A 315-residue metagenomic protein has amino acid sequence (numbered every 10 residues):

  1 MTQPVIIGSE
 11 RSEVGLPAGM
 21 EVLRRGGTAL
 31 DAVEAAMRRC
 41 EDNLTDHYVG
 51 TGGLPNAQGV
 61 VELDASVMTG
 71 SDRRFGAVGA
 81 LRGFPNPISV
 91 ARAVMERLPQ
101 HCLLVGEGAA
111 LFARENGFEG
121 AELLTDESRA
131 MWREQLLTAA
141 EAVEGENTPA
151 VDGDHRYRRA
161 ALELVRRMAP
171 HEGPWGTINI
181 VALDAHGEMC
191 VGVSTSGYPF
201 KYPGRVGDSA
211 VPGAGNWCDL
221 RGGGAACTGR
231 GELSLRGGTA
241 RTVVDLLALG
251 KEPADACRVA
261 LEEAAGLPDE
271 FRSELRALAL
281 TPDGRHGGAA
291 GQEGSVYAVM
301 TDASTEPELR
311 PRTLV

Functional and structural regions predicted by a protein language model:
M1-V315: Alpha/propeptide regions of enzymes that mature by internal proteolysis
